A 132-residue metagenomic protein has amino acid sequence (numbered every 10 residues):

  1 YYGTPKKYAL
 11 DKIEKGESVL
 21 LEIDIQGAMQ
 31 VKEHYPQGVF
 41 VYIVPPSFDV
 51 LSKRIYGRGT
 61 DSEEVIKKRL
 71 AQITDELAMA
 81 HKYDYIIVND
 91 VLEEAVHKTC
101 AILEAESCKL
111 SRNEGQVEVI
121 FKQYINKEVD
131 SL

Functional and structural regions predicted by a protein language model:
G3-T60, L77: ATP-dependent NMP and nucleoside kinases share a basic, alpha-helical "lid"
Y8, Q72, K98-I102: Alpha-helical elements of Rossmann-like donor-binding domains used by nucleotide-donor carbohydrate transfer enzymes
L20, I73, I87: Residue-level signature of catalytic and energy-coupling elements of molecular machines, predominantly ATP/GTP-dependent
M29, S52, K67, E93-V96: Generic structural signal for individual residues within well-ordered alpha-helical segments across diverse proteins
T60-D61, A78-L132: NTP-dependent small-molecule kinase module
E63-A71: Glycine-rich S-adenosyl-L-methionine
